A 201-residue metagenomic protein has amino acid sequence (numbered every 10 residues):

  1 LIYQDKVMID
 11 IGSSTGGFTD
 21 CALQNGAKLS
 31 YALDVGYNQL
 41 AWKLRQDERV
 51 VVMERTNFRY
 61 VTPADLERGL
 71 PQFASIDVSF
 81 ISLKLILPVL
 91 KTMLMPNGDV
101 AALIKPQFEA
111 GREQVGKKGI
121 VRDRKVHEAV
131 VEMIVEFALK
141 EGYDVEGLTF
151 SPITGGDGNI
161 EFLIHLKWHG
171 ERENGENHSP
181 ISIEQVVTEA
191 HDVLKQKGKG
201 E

Functional and structural regions predicted by a protein language model:
Q4-S14: Conserved class I S-adenosyl-L-methionine
C21-L29: Conserved S-adenosyl-L-methionine
S30-I81, L85: S-adenosyl-L-methionine
K84-A101: A short glycine-rich, Lys/Arg-flanked "PGG" loop and its adjoining helix->strand segment in the class I
I104-D123: Short, glycine-/aromatic-enriched active-site segment of Class I SAM-dependent methyltransferases
H127-E141: Short alpha-helix
N159-E201: Flexible, glycine-/basic-rich loop-and-beta segments that form/coincide with the SAM-dependent methyltransferase
